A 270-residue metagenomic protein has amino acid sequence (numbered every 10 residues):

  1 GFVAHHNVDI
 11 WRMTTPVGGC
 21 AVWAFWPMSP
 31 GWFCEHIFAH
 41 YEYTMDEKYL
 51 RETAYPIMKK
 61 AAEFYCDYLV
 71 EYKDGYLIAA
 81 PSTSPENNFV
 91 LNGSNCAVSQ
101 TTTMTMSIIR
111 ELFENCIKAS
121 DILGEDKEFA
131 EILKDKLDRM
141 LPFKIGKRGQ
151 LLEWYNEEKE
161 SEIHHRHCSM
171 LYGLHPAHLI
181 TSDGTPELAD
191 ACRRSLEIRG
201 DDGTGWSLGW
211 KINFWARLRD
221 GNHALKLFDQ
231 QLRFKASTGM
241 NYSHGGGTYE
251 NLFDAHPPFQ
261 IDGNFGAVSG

Functional and structural regions predicted by a protein language model:
G1, V22-E47, E52, T102-G270: Active-site core of glycosidic bond-cleaving carbohydrate-active enzymes
V3-N7, W32, L77-P81, N213: Structural recognition of the beta-strand scaffold that forms the well-ordered cores of secreted hydrolase catalytic
H5-F25, S82-T101, G245-F259: Acidic/His metal-coordination segments adjacent to aromatic residues that form catalytic metal sites in metalloenzymes
H5-P16, G31, E35-H40, Y65: Substrate-binding/catalytic cleft of secreted carbohydrate-active enzymes, primarily glycoside hydrolases
T15-G19, Y65-V70, K147, R166-H167: Short, mixed-charge, low-aromatic patches
H36-A39, M58, E63-Y68, H175: Structured mid-domain segments that build the active-site/substrate or prosthetic-cofactor binding neighborhood
P56, K60-F64, K226, G270: Alpha-helical scaffolding segments of alpha/beta enzyme cores, especially the outer helices of TIM-barrel or partial
K60-A119: Acidic/histidine-rich catalytic neighborhood
